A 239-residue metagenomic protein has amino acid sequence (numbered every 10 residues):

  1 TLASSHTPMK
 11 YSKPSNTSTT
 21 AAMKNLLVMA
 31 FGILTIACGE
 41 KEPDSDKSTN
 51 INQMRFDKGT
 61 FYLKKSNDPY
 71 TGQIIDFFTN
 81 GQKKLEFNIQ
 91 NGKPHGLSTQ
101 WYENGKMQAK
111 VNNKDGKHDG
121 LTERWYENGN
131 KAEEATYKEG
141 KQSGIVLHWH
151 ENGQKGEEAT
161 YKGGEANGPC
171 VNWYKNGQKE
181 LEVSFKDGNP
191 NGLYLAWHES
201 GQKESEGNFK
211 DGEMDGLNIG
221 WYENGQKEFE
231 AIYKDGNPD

Functional and structural regions predicted by a protein language model:
T1-M23: N-terminal secretory signal peptides that target proteins for export/translocation
A3-H6, I33, G105: Generic alpha-helical structural signal
Y11, I36-D239: Glycine/tyrosine- and acidic-biased, solvent-exposed loop/turn segments at the edges of beta-strands
L26-L34: Sec-dependent N-terminal signal peptides
